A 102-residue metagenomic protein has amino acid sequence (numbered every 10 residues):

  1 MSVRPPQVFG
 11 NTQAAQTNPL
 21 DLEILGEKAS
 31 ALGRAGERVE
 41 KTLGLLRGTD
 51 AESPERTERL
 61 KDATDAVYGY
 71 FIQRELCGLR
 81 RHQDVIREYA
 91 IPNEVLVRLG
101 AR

Functional and structural regions predicted by a protein language model:
M1-N11: Acidic, low-complexity proline/glycine-rich segments
R4-P6, R47-G48, R59-D62: Generic detector of short, locally flexible boundary/turn motifs and exposed helical patches
N11-T12, P54: N-terminal start-of-chain detector that recognizes signal peptides and the immediate post-cleavage beginning
Q13-D50: N-terminal acidic leader/helix
L22, A101-R102: Peripheral, non-catalytic segments of secretory and membrane proteins
E55-G100: Amphipathic alpha-helical packing elements
